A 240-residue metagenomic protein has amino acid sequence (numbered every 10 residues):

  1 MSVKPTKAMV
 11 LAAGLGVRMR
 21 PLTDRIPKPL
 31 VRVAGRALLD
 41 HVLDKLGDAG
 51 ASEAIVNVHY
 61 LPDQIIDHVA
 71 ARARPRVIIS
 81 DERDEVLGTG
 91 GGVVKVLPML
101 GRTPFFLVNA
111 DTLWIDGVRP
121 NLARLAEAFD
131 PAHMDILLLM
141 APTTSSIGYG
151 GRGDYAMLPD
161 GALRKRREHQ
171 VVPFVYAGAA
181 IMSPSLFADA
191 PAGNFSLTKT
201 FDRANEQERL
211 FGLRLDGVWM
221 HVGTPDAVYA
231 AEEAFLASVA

Functional and structural regions predicted by a protein language model:
M1-V10, R18, R32, R36-N109 (+4 more regions): Conserved N-terminal catalytic core of the sugar/cofactor nucleotidyltransferase
A13, H59, A110, A141-P142 (+1 more regions): Cofactor-binding loop segments of dinucleotide-utilizing enzymes, especially the Rossmann-like FAD- and NAD(P)+-binding
L15, I26, L61, R83 (+1 more regions): A generic "binding-loop/recognition-motif" signal
P21-D24: Conserved catalytic-core motifs of eukaryotic protein kinase domains, centered on the activation segment
L30, I79-S80, I136, G212: Generic preference for hydrophobic
Y60, I136-R152: Short beta-strand-to-loop element that shapes/binds the nucleotide-sugar donor at the catalytic cleft/hinge
F105-F106, L113, G117-P131, T143-I147 (+1 more regions): Catalytic-core segments of class I nucleotidyltransferases/pyrophosphorylases that form NMP-activated intermediates
